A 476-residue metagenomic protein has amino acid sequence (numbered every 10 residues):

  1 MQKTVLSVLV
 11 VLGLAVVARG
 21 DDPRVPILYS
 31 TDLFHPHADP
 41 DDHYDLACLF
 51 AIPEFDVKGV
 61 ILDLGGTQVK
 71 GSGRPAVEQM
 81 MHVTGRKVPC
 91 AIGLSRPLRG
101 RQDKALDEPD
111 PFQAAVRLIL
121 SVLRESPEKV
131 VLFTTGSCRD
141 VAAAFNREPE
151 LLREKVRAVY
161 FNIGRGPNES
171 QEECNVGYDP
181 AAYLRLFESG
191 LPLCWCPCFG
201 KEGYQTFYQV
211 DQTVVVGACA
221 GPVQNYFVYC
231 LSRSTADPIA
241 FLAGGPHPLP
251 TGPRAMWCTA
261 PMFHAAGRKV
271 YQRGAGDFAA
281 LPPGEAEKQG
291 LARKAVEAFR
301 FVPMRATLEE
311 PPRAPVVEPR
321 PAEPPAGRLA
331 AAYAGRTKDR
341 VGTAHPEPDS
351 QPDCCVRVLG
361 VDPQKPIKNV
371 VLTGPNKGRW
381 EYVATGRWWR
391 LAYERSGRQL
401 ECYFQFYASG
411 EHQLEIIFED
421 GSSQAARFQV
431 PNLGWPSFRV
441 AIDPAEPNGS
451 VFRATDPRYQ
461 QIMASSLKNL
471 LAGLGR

Functional and structural regions predicted by a protein language model:
M1-L6: Bacterial N-terminal signal peptides that target proteins for export
S7-A15: Bacterial N-terminal signal peptides
D21-R340, H345-D349, V430-R476: N-terminal acidic, glycine/proline-rich low-complexity segments
H345-G360: Contiguous beta-strand segments within globular domains
P366-W380: Extended low-complexity, serine/threonine- and proline-enriched intrinsically disordered segments
V370, G410-F418: Short, aromatic- and glycine-rich surface loops/edge beta-strands on solvent-exposed regions
R387-Y403: Aromatic sugar-binding surface patches on proteins that engage polysaccharides or sugar-phosphate polymers
F404-G410: Surface-exposed, short loops/turns at beta-strand junctions within beta-sandwich domains
